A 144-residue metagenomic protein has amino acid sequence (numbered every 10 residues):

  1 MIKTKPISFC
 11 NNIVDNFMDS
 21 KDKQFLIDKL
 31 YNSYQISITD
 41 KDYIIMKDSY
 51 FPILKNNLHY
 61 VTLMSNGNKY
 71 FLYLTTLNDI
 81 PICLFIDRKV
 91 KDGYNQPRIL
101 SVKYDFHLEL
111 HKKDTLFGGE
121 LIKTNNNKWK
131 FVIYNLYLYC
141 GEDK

Functional and structural regions predicted by a protein language model:
M1-K113, G118: Active-site-proximal "nucleotidyltransferase
I2-T4, H107-K144: Catalytic nucleotidyltransferase
